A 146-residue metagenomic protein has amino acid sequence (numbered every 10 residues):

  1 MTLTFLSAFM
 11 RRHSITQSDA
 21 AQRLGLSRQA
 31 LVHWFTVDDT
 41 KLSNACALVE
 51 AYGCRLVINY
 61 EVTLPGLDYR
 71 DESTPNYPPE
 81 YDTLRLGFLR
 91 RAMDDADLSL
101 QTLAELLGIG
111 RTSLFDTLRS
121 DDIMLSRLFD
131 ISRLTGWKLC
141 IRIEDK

Functional and structural regions predicted by a protein language model:
M1-H13, D68-A96, R142: A short, Lys/Arg-rich alpha-helix, primarily the initiator
F5, T16, K41-N44, F88 (+2 more regions): Residues that mark the N-terminal boundary/hinge immediately upstream of a DNA-recognition element
S7, V32-H33, F115-D116, F129: Key DNA-contacting residues within the recognition helix of helix-turn-helix
M10, A21, V49, M93 (+2 more regions): The alpha-helix within a helix-turn-helix
R11, G25, T36-V37, R119-S120: Residue-level detection of the helix-turn-helix DNA-binding "recognition helix"
R12, D38-D39, C46-Y81: N-terminal flexible/basic segments that precede or flank functional cores
S14-V32, D97-F115: Short alpha-helical DNA-recognition segment
S43-N59, L125-I141: DNA major-groove recognition helix of helix-turn-helix/homeodomain DNA-binding modules
